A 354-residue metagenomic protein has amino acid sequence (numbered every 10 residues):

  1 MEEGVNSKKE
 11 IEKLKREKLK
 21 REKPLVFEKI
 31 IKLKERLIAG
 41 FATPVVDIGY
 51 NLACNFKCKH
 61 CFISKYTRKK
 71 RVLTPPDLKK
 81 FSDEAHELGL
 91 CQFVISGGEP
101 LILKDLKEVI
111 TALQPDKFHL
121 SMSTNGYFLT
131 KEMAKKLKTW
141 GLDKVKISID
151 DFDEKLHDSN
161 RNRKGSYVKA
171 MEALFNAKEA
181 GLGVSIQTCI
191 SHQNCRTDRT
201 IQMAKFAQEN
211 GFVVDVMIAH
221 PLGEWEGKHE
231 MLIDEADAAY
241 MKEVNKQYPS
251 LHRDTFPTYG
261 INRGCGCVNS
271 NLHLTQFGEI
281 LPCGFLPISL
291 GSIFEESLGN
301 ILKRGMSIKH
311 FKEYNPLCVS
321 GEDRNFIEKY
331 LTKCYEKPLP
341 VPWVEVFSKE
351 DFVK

Functional and structural regions predicted by a protein language model:
E2, H119, W140, K144 (+5 more regions): Radical SAM enzyme [4Fe-4S]-AdoMet core and its adjacent flexible, acidic and glycine-rich loops/tails across
E2-E10, L14, F27-L37, G284-K354: Flexible mid-to-C-terminal extensions adjoining Fe-S/redox cofactors in radical SAM and related proteins
E2-K144: Conserved alpha-helical substructure of the radical SAM core
T43-D47, Y248-D254, N300-K309: Short, intrinsically disordered, charge-biased short linear motifs at domain edges
V45, V268-N269: Short coil/loop residues immediately preceding or within conserved phosphate-binding loops of NTP-utilizing enzyme
C54, C58-C61, C265, C283 (+1 more regions): Short cysteine clusters
T67-R68, P100, F128, I190-N194 (+2 more regions): Short histidine/acidic/glycine/proline-rich micro-motifs that form metal- and phosphate-coordinating active-site loops
